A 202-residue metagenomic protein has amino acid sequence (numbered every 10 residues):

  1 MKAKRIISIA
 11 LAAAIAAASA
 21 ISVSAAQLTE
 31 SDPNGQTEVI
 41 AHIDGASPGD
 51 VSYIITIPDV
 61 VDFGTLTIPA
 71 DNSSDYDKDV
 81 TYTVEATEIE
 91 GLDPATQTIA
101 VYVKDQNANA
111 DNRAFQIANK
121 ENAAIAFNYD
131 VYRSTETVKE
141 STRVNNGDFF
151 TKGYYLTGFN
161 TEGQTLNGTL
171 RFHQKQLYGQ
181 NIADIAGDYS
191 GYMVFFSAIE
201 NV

Functional and structural regions predicted by a protein language model:
M1, I6-L11, V61, V101-V103 (+4 more regions): Generic hydrophobic secondary-structure signal
M1-L28: Gram-positive cell-envelope targeting signals
A3, S19, D79, V144-T151 (+1 more regions): A short linear-motif detector with a strong N-terminal bias
A20-A25, D75, T135, T142: Compositionally biased regions
S24-A124, T161-V202: N-terminal small/polar-rich segments of proteins
N109-N145: A surface/secretory-pathway sequence property marking extracellular, secreted, or lumenal proteins enriched
T137-L166: Extracellular adhesion/glycan-binding regions together with long Ser/Thr- and acidic-residue-rich low-complexity tracts
